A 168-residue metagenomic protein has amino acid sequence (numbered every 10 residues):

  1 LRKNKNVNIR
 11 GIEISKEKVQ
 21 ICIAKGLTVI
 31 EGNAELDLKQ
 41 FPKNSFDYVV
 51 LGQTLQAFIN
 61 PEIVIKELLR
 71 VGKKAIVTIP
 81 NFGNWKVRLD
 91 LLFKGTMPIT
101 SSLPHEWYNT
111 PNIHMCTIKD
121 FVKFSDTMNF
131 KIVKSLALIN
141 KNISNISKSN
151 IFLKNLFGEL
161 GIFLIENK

Functional and structural regions predicted by a protein language model:
L1, L68-V71: Short, conserved loop/helix-junction motifs that constitute active-site signature segments in enzyme catalytic cores
L1-D37: Class I SAM-dependent methyltransferase SAM/SAH-binding core
N8, S45-D47: Structural signature of beta-strand start/N-cap positions in the alpha/beta core of ABC transporter nucleotide-binding
D37-K43: Short conserved loop adjoining the S-adenosyl-L-methionine
N44-S45, V71: Alpha-helix C-terminal capping/helix-to-coil transition sites in glycosyltransferase folds
Y48-N60: A short SAM/SAH-binding and catalytic strip from SAM-dependent methyltransferases
E62-E67, K74-N167: S-adenosyl-L-methionine-dependent methyltransferase catalytic module, highlighting the catalytic core
